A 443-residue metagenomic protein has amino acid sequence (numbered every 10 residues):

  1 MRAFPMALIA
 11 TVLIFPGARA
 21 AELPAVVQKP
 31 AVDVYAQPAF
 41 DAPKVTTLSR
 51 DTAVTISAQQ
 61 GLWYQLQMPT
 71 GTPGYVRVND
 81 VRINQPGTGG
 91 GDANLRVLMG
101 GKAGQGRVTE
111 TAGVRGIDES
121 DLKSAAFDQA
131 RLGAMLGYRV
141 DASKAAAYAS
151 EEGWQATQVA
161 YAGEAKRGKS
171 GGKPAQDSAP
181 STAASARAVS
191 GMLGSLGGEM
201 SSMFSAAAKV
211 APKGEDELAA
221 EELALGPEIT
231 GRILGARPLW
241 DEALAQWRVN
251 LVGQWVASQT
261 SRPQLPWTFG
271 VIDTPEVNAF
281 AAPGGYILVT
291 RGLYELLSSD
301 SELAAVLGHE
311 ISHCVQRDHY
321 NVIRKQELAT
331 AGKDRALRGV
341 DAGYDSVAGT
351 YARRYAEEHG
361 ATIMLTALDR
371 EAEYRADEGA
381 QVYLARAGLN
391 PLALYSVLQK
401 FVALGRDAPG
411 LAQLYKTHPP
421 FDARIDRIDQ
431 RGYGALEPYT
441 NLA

Functional and structural regions predicted by a protein language model:
P5, K102-R107, R338, G343-V347: Intrinsically disordered, low-complexity segments enriched in small/polar residues
P5-F15: Bacterial N-terminal signal peptides
R19-Q37, T46-A53, S57-L62, P69 (+1 more regions): SH3-family beta-barrel domains
A39-A42, A243: Short, solvent-exposed loop/turn positions at domain surfaces that link secondary-structure elements or cap domain
L62-Y64, T72-P73, V277-N278: Short beta-strands and strand-coil junctions in structured, solvent-facing domains, enriched
T72-V76, R82-G87, S258-P263, H313: Short helix C-cap/helix-to-loop transition motifs enriched in small/turn-promoting residues
K123-A443: A Zn2+-metalloprotease active-site environment signal
